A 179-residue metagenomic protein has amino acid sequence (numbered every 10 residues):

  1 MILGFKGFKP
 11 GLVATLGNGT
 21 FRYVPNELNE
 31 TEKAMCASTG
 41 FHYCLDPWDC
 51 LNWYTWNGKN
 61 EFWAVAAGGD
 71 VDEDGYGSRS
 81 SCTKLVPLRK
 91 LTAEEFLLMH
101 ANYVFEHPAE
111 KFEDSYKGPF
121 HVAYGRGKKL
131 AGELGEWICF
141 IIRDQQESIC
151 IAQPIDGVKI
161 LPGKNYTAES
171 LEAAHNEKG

Functional and structural regions predicted by a protein language model:
M1-G179: Short, glycine-biased loop/turn motifs at secondary-structure junctions and in low-complexity Ser/Thr/Pro-rich termini
